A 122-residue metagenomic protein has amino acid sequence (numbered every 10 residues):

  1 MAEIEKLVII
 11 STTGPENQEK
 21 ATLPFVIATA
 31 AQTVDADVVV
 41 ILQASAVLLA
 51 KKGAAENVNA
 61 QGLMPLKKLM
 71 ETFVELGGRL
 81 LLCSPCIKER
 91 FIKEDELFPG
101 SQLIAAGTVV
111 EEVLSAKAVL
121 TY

Functional and structural regions predicted by a protein language model:
I4-V8: Extreme N-terminal starter segment of soluble prokaryotic enzymes
I9-T22, A54: Short, glycine-rich nucleotide/cofactor-binding loops
A21-A36, V40: Histidine-anchored nucleotide/phosphate-binding helix
D37-Q43, L80-S84: Short internal beta-strands
A46-A60: N-terminal beta-loop-helix "entrance" segment that forms/cooperates in small-molecule cofactor or anionic ligand
E56-Q61, E96-G100: Short, flexible loop segments at the rims of nucleotide/cofactor-binding pockets, characterized by
N57-S84: A glycine-rich helix N-cap at a beta->alpha junction
E89-S115, L120-T121: C-terminal structural segments of small proteins and small subunits
